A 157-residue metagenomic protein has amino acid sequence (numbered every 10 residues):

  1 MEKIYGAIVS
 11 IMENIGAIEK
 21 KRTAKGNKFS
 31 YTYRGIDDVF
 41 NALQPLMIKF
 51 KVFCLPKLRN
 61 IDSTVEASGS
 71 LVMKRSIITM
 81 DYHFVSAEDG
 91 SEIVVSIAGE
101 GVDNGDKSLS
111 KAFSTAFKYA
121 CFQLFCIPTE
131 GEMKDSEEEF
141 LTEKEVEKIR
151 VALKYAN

Functional and structural regions predicted by a protein language model:
M1-A156: Polyanion-binding surfaces on beta-sheet-dominated domains and ring/shell assemblies
